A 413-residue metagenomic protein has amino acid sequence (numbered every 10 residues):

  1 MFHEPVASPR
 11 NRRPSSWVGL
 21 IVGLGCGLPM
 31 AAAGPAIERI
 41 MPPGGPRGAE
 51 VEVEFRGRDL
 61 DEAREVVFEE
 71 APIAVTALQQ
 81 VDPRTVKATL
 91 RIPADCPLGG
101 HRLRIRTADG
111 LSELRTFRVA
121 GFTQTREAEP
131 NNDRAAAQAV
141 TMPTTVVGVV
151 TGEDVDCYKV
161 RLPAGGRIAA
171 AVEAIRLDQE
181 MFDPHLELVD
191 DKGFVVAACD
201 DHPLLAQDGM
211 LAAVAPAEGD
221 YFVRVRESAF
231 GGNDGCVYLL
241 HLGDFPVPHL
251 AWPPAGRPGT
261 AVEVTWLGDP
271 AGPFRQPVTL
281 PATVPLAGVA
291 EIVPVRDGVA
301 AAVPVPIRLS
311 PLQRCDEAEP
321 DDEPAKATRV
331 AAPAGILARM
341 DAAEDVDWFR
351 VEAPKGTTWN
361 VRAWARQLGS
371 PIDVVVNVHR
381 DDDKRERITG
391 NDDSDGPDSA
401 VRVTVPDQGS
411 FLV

Functional and structural regions predicted by a protein language model:
M1-P14: N-terminal secretory signal peptides that target proteins for export/translocation
R12, M30-A33: Extreme N-terminus of proteins, especially the signal/transit-peptide cleavage junction and the first residues
W17-P29: Bacterial N-terminal signal peptides
A33-T85, A94, L98, A108 (+5 more regions): Acidic, Ser/Thr/Pro-rich low-complexity intrinsically disordered segments
G100-R104, S112-F117: Hydrophobic or amphipathic alpha-helical targeting/insertion segments
R115-M142, G298-A334: Predominantly extracellular/luminal regions of secreted and cell-surface proteins, especially disulfide-bonded
